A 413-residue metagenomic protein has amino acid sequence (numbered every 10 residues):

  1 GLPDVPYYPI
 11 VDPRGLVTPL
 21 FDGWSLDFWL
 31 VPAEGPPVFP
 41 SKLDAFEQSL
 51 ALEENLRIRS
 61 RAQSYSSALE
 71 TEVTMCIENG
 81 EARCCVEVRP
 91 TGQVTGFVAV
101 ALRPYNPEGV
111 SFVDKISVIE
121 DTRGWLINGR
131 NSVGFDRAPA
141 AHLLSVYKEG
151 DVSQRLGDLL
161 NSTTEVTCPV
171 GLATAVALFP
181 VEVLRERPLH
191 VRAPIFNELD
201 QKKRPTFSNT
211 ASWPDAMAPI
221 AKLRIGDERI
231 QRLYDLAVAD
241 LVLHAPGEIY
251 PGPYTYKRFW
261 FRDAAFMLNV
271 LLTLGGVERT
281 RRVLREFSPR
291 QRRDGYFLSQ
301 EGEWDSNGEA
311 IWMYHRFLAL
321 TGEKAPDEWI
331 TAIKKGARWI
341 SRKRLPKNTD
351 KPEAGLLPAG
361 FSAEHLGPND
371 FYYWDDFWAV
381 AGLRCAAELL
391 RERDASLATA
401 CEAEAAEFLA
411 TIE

Functional and structural regions predicted by a protein language model:
G1-I225: Terminal accessory carbohydrate-recognition/targeting modules of carbohydrate-active enzymes
D4, N79-R83, R262, D305-N307 (+2 more regions): Short, solvent-exposed loop/turn segments at the edges of secondary structure
G15, E34-P36, D294-Y296, A354-G355: Detector for glycine-centered tight turns/loop "hinges" at secondary-structure junctions
W24-D27, V31, L56, R279 (+6 more regions): Amphipathic, well-ordered alpha-helical segments in soluble domains
R83-R89, F317-P326, I330: Hydrophobic or amphipathic alpha-helical targeting/insertion segments
V166-A173, P214-G322, K335, G360-S362 (+1 more regions): Substrate-binding groove/exosite segments of carbohydrate-active enzymes
G171, A177-P180, L184-R204, S299-D305 (+1 more regions): The feature captures the catalytic groove of carbohydrate-active enzymes
P205-S212, R229-L236, G275-R290, K324-S341 (+2 more regions): Extended, well-ordered alpha-helical scaffold segments
